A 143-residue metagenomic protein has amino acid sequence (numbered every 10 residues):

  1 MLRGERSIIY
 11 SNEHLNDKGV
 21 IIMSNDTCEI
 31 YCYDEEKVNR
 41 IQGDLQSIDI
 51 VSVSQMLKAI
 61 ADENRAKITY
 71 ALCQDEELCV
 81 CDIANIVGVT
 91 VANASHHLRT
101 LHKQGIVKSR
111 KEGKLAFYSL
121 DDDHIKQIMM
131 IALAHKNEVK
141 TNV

Functional and structural regions predicted by a protein language model:
M1-A59: N-terminal leader segment of winged-helix/HTH proteins
L2, S54, A61-E63, S95 (+1 more regions): General helical secondary-structure elements
E29, H102-G105, H135-K136: A general structural signal for short secondary-structure boundary/capping elements
L45-T90, A116-D123: N-terminal helix-turn-helix DNA-binding core of bacterial DNA-binding proteins
A61, A94-H97, Y118, A132: Generic structural signal for conserved hydrophobic packing positions in ordered secondary structure
Q74, F117-V143: Conserved segment of winged-helix/HTH DNA-binding domains
V80-S109, K114: Canonical helix-turn-helix DNA-binding module
